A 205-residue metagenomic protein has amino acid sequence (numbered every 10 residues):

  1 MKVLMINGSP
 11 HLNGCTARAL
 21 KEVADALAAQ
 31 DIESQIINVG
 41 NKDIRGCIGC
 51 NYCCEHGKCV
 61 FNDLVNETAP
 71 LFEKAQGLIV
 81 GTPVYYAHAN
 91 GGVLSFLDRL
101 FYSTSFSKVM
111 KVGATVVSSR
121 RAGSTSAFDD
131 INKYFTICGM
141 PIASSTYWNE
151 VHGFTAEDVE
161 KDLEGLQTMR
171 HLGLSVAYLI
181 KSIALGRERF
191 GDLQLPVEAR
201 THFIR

Functional and structural regions predicted by a protein language model:
K2-Q30: N-terminal beta1-alpha1 ligand-phosphate binding loop
I6-G8, V39, V117-R120: Cofactor-binding loop segments of dinucleotide-utilizing enzymes, especially the Rossmann-like FAD- and NAD(P)+-binding
D25-I32, G77, F101-S105, T136-M140 (+1 more regions): Generic secondary-structure signature for well-ordered alpha-helical cores
I32-K42: A short beta-strand-loop structural module common to alpha/beta enzyme folds
K42-F72, A199-R205: Cysteine-cluster motifs in flexible loop/terminal segments that predominantly coordinate metals
E55-Y147: Helix-loop-strand module that forms the ligand-binding subsite of alpha/beta enzymes
P141-R205: Glycine-rich phosphate/pyrophosphate-binding loop and the adjoining helix
